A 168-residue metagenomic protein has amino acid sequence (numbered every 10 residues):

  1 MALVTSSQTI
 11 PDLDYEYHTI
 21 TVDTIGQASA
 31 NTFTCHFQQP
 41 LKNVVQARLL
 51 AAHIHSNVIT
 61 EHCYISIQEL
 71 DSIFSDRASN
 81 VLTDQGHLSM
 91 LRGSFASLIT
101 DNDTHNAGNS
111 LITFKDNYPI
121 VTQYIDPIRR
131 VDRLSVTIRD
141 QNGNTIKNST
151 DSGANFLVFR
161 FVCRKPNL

Functional and structural regions predicted by a protein language model:
M1-L168: The ATP-binding site of the protein kinase catalytic domain
